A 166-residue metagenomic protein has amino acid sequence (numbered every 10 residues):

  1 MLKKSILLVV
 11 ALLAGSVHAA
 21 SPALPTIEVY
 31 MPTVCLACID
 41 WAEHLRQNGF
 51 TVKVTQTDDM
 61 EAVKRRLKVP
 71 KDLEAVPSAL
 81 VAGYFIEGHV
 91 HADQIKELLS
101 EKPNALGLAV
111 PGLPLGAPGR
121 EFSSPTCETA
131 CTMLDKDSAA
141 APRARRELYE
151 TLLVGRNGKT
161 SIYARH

Functional and structural regions predicted by a protein language model:
K4-G15: Bacterial N-terminal signal peptides
S16-S21: Sec/Tat signal peptide C-region and signal peptidase I cleavage site
P22-N48: Local sequence-structure signature of Cys/Sec-based thiol-disulfide redox active-site neighborhoods
T26-I27, F50-V52, A82-F85: Short active-site oxyanion
M31-V34, K53, K68: Charged, low-complexity surface patches
V34, W41, Q56-D59, H91-I95: Stable alpha-helical elements in mature extracytoplasmic
A42-A62: Conserved helix-turn-beta segment immediately C-terminal to the redox Cys motif in thioredoxin-like folds
R66, D72-H166: Thiol/selenol-based redox catalytic cores and closely related redox-interacting motifs
